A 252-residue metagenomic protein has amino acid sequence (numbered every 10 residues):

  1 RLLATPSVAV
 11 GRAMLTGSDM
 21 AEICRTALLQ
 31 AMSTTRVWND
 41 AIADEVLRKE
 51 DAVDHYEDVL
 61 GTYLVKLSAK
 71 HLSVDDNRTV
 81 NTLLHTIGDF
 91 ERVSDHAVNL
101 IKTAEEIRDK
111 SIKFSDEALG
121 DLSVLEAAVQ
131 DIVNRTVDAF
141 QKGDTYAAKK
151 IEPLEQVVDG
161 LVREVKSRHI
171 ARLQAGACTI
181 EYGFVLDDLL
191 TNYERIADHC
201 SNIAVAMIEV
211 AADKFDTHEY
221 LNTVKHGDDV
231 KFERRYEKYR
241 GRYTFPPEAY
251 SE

Functional and structural regions predicted by a protein language model:
R1-E252: Cytosolic, long alpha-helical scaffolding segments
